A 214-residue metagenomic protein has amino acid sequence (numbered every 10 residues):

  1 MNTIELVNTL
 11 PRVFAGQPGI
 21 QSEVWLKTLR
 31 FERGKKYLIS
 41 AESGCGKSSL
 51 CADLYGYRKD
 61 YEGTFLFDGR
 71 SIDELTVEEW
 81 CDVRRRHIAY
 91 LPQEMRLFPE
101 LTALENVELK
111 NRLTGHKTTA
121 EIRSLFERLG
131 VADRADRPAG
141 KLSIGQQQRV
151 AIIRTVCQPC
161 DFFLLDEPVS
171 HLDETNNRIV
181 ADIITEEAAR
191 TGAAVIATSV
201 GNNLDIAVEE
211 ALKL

Functional and structural regions predicted by a protein language model:
Y55: Helix-to-loop junction immediately C-terminal to a conserved catalytic motif
G63-I72: Conserved ABC transporter NBD signature motif
I72-A89: ABC ATPase NBD coupling module
T119-R134: Conserved ABC ATPase "signature" region
P138-L142, Q146: Conserved ABC ATPase signature
I152: Hydrophobic anchor residue at the start of the ABC signature
F163-E167: Catalytic Walker B motif of ABC-type/P-loop ATPase nucleotide-binding domains
